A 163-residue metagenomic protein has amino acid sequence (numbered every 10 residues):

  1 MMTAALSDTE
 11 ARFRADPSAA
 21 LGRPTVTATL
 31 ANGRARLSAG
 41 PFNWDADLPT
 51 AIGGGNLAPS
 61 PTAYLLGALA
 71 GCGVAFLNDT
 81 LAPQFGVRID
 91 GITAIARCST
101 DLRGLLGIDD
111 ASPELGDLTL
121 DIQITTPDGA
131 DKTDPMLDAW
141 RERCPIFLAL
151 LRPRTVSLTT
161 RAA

Functional and structural regions predicted by a protein language model:
M1-G67, D79-A163: Extended beta-strand/beta-hairpin segments
L66, A70-V74: Compact, glycine-rich, soluble single-domain proteins
